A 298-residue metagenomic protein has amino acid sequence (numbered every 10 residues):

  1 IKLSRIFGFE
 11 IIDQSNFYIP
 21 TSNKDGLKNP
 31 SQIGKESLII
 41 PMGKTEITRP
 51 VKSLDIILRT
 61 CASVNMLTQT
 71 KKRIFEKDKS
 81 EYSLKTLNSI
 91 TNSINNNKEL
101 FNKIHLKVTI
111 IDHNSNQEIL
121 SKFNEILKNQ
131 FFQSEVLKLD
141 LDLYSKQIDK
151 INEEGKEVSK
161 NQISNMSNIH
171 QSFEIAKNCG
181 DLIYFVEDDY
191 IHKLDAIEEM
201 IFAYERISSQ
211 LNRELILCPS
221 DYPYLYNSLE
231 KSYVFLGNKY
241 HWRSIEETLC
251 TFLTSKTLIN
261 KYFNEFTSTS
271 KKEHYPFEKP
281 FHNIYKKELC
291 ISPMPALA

Functional and structural regions predicted by a protein language model:
K2-N92, E99-F101: N-proximal low-complexity "stem/linker" segments adjacent to membrane-targeting elements
Y18-P30, K256-A298: C-terminal catalytic/acceptor-binding lobe
L54-Q69, D112-H113, V136-K146, P219-Y222 (+1 more regions): Short loop/turn segments at strand-loop or loop-helix junctions that form parts of catalytic or ligand-binding pockets
E76-L87, K160-I169, H192-A196, E273: Phosphate/oxyanion-binding active-site loops and adjacent basic polyanion-contact surfaces
S93-K103, N129, I175, Y204-N212: Alpha-helix termini
D112-G180: Active-site-proximal specificity loops/subdomain of glycosyltransferases
D149-N152, Q162, A176, L182 (+1 more regions): Conserved catalytic core of nucleotide-sugar-dependent glycosyltransferases
